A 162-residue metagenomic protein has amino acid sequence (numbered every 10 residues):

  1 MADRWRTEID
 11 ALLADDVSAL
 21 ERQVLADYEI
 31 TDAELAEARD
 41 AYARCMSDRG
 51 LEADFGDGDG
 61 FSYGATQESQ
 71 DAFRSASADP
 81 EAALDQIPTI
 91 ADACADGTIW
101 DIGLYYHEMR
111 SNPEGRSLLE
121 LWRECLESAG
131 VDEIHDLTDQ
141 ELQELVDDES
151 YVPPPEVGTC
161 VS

Functional and structural regions predicted by a protein language model:
M1-S162: Mitochondrial intermembrane space
